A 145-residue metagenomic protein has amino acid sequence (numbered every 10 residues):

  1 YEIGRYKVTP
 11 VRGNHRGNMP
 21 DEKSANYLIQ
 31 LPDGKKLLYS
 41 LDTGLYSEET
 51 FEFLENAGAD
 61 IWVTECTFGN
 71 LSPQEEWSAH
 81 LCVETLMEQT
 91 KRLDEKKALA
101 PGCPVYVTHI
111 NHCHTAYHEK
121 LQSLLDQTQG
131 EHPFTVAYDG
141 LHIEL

Functional and structural regions predicted by a protein language model:
Y1-T50, L141-L145: Core dinuclear metal-dependent hydrolase active-site scaffold
L45-G140: Cap/insert and terminal regions of metallo-dependent hydrolase folds
